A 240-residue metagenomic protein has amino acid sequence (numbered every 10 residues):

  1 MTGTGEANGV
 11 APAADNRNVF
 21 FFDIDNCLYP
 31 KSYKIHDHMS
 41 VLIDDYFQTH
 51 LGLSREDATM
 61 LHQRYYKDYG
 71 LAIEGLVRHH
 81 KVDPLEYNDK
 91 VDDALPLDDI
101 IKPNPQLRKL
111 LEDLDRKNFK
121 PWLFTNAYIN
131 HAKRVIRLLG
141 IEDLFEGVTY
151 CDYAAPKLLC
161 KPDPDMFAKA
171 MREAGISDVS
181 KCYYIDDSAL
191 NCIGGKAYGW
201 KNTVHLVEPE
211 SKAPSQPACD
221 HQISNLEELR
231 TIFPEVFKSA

Functional and structural regions predicted by a protein language model:
M1-R17, E112-D115, F119, Y128-A240: Asp-based, Mg2+/Mn2+-dependent phosphohydrolase catalytic module
T2-T4, N8-F22, C27-R108, R116 (+1 more regions): N-terminal helical cap/lid subdomain that shapes the substrate entry/recognition surface in HAD-like hydrolases
F21-D23, F124, Y184-I185: Generic enzyme active-site microenvironment
Y33, H62-Q63, I100, W122-T125 (+2 more regions): A generic secondary-structure micro-motif detector that highlights 1-2 residue hydrophobic/ambivalent hotspots embedded
Q48, V77, L97, W122 (+3 more regions): Short, flexible active-site loop motifs that bind/organize anionic cofactors or intermediates
L95-D98, K120-L123, D186: Electropositive, surface-exposed helix/loop patches at the edges of structured domains that serve as adaptable
